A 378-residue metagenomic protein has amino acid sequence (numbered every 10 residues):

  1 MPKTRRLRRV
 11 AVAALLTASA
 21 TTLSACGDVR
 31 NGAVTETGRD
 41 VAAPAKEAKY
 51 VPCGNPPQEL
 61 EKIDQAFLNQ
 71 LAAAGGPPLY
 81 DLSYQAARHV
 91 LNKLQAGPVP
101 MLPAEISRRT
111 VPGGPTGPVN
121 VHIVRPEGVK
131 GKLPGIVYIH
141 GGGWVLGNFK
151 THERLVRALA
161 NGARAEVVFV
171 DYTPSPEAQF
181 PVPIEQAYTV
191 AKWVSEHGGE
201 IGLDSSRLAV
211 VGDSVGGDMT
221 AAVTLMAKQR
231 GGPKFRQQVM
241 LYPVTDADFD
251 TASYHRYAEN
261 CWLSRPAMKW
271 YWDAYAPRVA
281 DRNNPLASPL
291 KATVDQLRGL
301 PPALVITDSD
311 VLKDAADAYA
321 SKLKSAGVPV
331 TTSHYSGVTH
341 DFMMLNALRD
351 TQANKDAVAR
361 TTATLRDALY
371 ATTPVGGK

Functional and structural regions predicted by a protein language model:
T22-A25: C-terminal motif of bacterial Sec signal peptides marking the signal peptidase cleavage site
G27-P126, Y370-K378: A glycine/proline-hinged amphipathic helix-loop "lid/cap" segment that gates access to hydrophobic ligand pockets
K150-F169: Short amphipathic alpha-helix adjacent to the substrate-entry channel of hydrolases
A178-E200, T361: Alpha/beta-hydrolase active-site loop
S195-V210, R230: Gly/Ser-rich "nucleophile elbow"/oxyanion-hole loop immediately N-terminal to the catalytic nucleophile in hydrolases
L225-A280: Hydrolase active-site cap/lid region
V279-V338: Serine-hydrolase catalytic core
A347-K378: Catalytic active-site module of serine/aspartate enzymes centered on a nucleophile-bearing elbow/loop
